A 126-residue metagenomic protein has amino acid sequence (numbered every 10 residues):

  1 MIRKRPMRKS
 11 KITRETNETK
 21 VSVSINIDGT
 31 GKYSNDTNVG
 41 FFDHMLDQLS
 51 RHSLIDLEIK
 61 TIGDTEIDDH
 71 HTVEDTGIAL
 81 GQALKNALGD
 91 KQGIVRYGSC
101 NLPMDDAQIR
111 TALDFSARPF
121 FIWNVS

Functional and structural regions predicted by a protein language model:
I2-S126: Structural preference for solvent-exposed beta-strand-turn elements and adjacent flexible terminal/loop segments within
